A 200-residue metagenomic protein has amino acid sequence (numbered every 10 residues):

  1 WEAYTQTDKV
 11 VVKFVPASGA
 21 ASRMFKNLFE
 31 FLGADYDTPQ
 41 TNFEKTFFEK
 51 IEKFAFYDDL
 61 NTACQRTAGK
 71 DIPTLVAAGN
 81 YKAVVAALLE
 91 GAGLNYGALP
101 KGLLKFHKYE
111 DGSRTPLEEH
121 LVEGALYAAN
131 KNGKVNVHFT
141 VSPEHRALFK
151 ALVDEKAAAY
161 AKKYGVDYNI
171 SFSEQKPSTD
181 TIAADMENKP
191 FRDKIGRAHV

Functional and structural regions predicted by a protein language model:
W1-H199: Domain-scale recognition of functional cores that engage charged ligands
